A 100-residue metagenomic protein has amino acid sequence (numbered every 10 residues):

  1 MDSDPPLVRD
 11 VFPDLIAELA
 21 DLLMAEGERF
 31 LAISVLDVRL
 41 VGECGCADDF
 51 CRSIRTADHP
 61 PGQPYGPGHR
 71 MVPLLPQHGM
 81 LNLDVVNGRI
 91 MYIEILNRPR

Functional and structural regions predicted by a protein language model:
M1-H69: N-terminal domain-onset segments
G66-R100: Short, compact, well-ordered microdomains
